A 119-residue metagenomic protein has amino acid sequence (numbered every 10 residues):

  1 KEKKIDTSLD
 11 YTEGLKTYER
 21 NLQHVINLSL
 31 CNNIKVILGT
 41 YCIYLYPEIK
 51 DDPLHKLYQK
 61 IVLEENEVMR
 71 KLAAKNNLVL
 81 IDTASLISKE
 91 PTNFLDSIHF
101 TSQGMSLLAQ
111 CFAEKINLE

Functional and structural regions predicted by a protein language model:
K1-K71, K75-N76, T83, S88-P91: Serine-dependent acyl-ester chemistry module
Y18, V79, N93-E119: Histidine-centered active-site loop/cap adjacent to the catalytic His in serine esterases/O-acetyl transfer systems
